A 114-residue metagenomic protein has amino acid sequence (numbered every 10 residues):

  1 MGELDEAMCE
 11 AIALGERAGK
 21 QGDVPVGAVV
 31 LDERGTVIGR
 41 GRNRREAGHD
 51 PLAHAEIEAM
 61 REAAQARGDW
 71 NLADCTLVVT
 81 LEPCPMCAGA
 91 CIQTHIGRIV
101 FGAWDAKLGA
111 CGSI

Functional and structural regions predicted by a protein language model:
E3-Q21: Short, basic/aromatic recognition patches
A11, G27, A59: Conserved hydrophobic/aromatic pocket- or pore-lining residues that grip, position, or stack substrates in active sites
G15, K20, R34, H95 (+1 more regions): Exposed boundary/loop context
G22-V26, A73: Short, basic and Ser/Thr-rich N-terminal targeting/leader segments
V26-G35: Short beta-strand scaffold segments in enzyme catalytic cores
G39-I114: Zn2+-dependent cytidine deaminase-like catalytic core
